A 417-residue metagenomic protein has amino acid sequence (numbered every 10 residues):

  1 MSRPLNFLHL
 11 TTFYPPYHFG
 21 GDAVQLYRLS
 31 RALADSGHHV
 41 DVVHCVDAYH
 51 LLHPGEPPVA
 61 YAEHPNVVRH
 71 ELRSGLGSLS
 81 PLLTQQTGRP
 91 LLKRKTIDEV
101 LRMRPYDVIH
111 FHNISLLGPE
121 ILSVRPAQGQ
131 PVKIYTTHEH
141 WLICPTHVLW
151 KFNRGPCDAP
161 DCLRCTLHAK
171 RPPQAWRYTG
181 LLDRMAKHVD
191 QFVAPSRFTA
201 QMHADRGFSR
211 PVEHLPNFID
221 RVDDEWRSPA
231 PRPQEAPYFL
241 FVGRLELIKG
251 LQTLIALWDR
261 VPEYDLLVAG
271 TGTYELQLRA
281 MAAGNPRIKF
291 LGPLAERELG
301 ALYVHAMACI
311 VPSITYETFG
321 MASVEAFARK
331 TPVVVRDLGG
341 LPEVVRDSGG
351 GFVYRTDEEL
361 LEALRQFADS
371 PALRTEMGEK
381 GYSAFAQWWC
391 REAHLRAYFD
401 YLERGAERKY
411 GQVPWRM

Functional and structural regions predicted by a protein language model:
M1-P58, R104, Q128-G129: N-terminal subdomain of nucleotide-sugar transferases
V24, P237, F241-R260, T273-L276: A conserved mid-protein helix/loop that constitutes part of the nucleotide-sugar donor-binding site
W141, R154-F192: Membrane-proximal helix-turn-helix segments that form the acceptor-binding/catalytic region of lipid-linked
F198, F218: Carbohydrate-associated surface elements
Q277-A301: Nucleotide-activated donor-binding/catalytic signature segment of Leloir-type glycosyltransferases, i.e., the conserved
V304-T318, T331: Acidic donor-binding loop of glycosyltransferase active sites
D347-E358, Q366-P371: Conserved acidic donor-binding segment of nucleotide-sugar-dependent glycosyltransferases
A372-E403, E407: A charged, aromatic-enriched C-terminal amphipathic alpha-helix characteristic of glycosyltransferases across folds
